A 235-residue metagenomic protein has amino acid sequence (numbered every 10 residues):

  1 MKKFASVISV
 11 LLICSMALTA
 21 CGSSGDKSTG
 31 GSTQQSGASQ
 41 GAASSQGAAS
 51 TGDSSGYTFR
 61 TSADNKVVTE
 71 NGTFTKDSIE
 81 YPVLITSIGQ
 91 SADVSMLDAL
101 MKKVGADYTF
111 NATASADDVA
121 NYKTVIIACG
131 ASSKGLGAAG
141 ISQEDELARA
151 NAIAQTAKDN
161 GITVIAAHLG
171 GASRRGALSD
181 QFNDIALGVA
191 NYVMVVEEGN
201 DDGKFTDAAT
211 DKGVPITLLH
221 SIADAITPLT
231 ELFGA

Functional and structural regions predicted by a protein language model:
M1-I8: Bacterial N-terminal signal peptides that target proteins for export
S6, L18-A43: Bacterial lipoprotein signal-peptidase II cleavage site
L12-A17: Hydrophobic core
G22-K27, G52-K76, G199-A235: Charged, low-complexity C-terminal accessory regions
K76-K103: Short, charged N-terminal beta->alpha structural module
M101-N121: A short, well-structured beta->alpha microelement
L136-G161, A209-I216: A short, gly/pro- and small-residue-rich
G176-D207: Structural recognition of alpha->loop->beta junctions
